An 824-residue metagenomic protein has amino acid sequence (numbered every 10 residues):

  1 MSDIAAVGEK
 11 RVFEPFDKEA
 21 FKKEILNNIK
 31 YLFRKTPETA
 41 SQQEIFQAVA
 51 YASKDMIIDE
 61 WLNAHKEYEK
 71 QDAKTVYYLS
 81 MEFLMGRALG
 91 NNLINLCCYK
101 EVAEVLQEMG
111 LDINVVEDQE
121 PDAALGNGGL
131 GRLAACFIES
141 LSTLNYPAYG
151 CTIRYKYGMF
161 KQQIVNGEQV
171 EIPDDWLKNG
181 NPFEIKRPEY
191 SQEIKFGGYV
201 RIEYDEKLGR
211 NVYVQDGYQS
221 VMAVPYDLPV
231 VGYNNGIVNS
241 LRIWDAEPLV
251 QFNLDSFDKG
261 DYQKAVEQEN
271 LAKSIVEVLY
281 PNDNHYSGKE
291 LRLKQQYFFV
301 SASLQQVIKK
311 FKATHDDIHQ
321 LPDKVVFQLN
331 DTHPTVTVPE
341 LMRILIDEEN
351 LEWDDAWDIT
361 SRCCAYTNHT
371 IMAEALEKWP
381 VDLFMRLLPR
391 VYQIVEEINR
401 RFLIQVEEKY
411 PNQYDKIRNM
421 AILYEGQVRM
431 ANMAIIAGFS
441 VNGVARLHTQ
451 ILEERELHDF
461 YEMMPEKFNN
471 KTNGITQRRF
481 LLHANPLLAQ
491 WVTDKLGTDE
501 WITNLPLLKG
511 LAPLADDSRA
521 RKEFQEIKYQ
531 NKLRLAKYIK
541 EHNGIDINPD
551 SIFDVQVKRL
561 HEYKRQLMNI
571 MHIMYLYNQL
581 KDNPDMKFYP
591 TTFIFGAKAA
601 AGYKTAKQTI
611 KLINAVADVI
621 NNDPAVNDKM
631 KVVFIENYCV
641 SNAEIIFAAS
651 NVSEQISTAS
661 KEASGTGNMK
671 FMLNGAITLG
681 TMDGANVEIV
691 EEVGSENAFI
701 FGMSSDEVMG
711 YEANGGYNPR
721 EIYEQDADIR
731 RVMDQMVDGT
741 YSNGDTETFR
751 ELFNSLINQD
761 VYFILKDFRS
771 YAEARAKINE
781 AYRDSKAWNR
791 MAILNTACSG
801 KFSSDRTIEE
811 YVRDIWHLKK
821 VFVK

Functional and structural regions predicted by a protein language model:
S2-K824: A conserved ligand/cofactor-binding region detector
